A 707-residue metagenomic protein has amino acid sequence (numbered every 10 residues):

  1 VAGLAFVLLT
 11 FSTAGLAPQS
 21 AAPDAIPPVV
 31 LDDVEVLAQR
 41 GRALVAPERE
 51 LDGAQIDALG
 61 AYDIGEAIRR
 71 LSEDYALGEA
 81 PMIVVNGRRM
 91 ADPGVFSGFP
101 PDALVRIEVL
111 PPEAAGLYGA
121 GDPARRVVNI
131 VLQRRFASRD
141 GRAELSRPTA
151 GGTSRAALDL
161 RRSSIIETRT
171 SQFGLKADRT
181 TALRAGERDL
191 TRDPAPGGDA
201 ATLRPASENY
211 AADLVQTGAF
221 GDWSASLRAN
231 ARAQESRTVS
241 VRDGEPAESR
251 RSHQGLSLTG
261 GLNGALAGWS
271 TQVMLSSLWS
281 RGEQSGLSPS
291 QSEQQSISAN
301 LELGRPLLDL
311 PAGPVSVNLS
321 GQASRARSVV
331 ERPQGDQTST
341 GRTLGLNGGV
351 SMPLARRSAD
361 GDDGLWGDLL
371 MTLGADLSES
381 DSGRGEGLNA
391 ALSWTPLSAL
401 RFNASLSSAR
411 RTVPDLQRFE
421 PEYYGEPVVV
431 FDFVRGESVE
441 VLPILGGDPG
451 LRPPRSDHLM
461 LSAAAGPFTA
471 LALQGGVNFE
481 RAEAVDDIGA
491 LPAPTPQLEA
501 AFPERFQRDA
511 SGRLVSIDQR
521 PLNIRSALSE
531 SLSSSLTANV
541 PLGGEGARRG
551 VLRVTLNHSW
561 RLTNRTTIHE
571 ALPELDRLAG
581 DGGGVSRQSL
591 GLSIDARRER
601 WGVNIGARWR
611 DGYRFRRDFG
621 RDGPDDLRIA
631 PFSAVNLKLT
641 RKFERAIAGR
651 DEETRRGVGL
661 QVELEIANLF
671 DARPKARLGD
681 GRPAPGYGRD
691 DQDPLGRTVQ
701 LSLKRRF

Functional and structural regions predicted by a protein language model:
S20-D57: Short, acidic, small-residue-rich periplasmic hinge/interaction motif at the N-terminus of Gram-negative outer-membrane
A46-F96, R106-A115, R142, S146: Periplasmic N-terminal accessory/gating domains of Gram-negative outer-membrane beta-barrel systems
L77, R135-S138, E167-T170, A219-A225 (+8 more regions): Short loop/turn motifs that connect adjacent beta-strands in outer-membrane beta-barrel proteins
M90, F99-S138: A beta-strand signature from Gram-negative outer-membrane beta-barrel systems, especially the internal plug domain
A124-P148, R155-A157, S207-S280, S285 (+5 more regions): Surface-exposed extracellular loop regions of Gram-negative outer-membrane beta-barrel proteins
A399, R411-G476, I517-L532, N539-L542 (+2 more regions): Outer-membrane beta-barrel signature, preferentially recognizing the C-terminal barrel domain of Gram-negative
F479-V485, L491-A493, Q497-R617: Gram-negative outer-membrane beta-barrel transporters
R608-R616, R641-F707: C-terminal beta-signal and adjacent terminal beta-strands/loops of Gram-negative outer-membrane beta-barrel proteins
